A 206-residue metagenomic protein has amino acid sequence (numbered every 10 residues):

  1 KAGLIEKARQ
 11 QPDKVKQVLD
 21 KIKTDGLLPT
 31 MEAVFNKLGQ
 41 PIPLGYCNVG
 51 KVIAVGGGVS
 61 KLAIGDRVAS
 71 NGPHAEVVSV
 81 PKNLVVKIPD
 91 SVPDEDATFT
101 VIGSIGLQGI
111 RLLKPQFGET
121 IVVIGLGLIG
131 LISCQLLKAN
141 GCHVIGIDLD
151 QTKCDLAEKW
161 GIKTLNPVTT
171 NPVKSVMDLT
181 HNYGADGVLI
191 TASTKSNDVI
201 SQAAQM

Functional and structural regions predicted by a protein language model:
K1-N48: N-terminal glycine-rich beta->alpha transition that marks the start or flank of a dinucleotide-binding site
P29-L38, C47-N71: A glycine-/small-residue-rich N-terminal strand-loop-strand element that serves as the cofactor-binding glycine loop
P43, N71-K82: A structural motif shared across PLP-dependent enzymes of the aminotransferase-like
D66-R67, V77, T120, A139: Residue-level marker of beta-strand positions
P93-T170, K174, V188: Mid-domain Rossmann-like dinucleotide-binding core that forms the NAD(H)/NADP(H) cofactor-binding site
T180-G187: A glycine-rich helix->loop->beta "capping" turn within Rossmann-like NAD(P)(H)-dependent oxidoreductase domains
S201-M206: A short glycine-rich, Lys/Arg-flanked "PGG" loop and its adjoining helix->strand segment in the class I
